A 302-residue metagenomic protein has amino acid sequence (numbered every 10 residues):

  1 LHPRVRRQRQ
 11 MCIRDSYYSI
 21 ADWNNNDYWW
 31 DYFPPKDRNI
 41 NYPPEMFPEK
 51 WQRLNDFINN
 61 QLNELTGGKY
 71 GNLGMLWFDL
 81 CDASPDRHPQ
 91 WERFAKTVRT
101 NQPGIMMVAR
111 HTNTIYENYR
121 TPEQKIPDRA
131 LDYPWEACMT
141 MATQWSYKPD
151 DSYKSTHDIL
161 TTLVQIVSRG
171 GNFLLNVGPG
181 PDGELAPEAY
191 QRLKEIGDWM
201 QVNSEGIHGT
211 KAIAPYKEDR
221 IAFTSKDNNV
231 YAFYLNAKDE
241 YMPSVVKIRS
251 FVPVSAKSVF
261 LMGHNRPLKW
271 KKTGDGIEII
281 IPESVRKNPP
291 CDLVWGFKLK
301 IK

Functional and structural regions predicted by a protein language model:
L1-R9, I13: Single conserved hydrophobic/aromatic residue that forms the stacking wall/gate of nucleotide- or nucleobase-binding
H2, W51-N55, S152-Y153, A186: Flexible, glycine- and charge-enriched loops at secondary-structure boundaries
P3, L65-G67, S250: A general structural signal for stabilizing positions within well-ordered secondary structure
Q8, K69-N72, S255: Short loop/turn motifs at secondary-structure junctions
Q10, R14-D15, A95-G104, R110-K302: Carbohydrate-binding surfaces of carbohydrate-active enzymes
S16-Y116, T156: Active-site neighborhood of glycoside hydrolase catalytic domains
